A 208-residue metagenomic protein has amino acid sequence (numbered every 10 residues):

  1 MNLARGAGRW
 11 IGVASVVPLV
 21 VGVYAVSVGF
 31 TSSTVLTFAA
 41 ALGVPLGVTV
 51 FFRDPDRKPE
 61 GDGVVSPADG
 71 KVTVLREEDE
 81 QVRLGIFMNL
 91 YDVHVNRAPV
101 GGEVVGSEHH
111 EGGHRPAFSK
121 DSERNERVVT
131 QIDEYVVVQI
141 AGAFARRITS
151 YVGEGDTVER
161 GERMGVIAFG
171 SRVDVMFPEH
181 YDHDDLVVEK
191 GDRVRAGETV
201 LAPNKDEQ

Functional and structural regions predicted by a protein language model:
M1-Q208: Contiguous, well-folded functional domains in the mature portion of proteins
